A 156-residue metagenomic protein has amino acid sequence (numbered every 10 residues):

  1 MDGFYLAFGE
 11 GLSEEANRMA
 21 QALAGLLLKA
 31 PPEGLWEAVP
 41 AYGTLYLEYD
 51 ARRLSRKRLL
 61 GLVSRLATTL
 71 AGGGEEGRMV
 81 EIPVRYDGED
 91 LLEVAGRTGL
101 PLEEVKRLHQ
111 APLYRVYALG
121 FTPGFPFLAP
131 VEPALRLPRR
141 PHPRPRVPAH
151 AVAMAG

Functional and structural regions predicted by a protein language model:
M1-G156: Glycine-rich active-site loops that engage anionic ligands at enzyme catalytic sites
